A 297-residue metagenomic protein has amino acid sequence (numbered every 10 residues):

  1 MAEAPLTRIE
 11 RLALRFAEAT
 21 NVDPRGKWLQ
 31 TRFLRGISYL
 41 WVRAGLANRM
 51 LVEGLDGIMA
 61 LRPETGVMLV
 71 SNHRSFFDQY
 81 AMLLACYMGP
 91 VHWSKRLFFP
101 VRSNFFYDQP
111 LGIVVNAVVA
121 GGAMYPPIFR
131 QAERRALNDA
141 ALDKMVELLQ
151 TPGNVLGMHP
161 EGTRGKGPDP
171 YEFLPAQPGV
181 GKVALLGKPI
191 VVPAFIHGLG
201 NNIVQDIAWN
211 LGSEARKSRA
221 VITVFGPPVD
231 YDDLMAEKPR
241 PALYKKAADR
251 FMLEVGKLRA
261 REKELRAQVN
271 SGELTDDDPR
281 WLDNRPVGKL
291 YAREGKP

Functional and structural regions predicted by a protein language model:
A2-V22, G26, R135-P297: Non-catalytic C-terminal accessory region of glycerolipid acyltransferases and related lyso-lipid remodeling enzymes
E3-E53, A81-L84, M88, H92 (+1 more regions): A transmembrane-helix-recognition feature enriched in membrane-embedded lipid enzymes and envelope glyco-/phospholipid
Q30, N72-S75, F173, Y244: Aromatic-acidic/polar surface patches that form glycan- and anion
I37, V52-G57, C86-Y87, L142-K144 (+2 more regions): A generic local structural motif
W41-H73: Helix-to-loop junction immediately C-terminal to a conserved catalytic motif
N48, W93-K95, R219-V221: Residue-level signal for beta-strand positions within conserved beta-sheet cores that form or flank
D56, H73, S103-F105, G162 (+1 more regions): Short, flexible active-site-adjacent loop segments at beta-strand->alpha-helix junctions, enriched in small/polar
L61-R134: Catalytic core of membrane glycerolipid acyltransferases/transacylases, capturing the structured, soluble-facing
